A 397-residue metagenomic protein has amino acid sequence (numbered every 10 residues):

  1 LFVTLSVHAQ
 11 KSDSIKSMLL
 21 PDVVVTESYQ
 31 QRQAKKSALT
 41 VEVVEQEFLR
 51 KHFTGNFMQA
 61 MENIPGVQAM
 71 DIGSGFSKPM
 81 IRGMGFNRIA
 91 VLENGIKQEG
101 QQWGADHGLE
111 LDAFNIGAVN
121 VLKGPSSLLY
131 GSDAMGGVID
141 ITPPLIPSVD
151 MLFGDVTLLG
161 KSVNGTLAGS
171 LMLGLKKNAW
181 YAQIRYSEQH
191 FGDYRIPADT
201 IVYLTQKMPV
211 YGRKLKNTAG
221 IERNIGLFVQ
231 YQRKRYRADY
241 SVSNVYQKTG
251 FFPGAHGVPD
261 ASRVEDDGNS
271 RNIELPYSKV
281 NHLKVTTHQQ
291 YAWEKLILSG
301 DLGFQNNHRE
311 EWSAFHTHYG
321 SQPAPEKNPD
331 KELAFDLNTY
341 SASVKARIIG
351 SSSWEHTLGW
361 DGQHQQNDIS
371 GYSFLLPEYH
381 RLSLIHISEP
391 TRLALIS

Functional and structural regions predicted by a protein language model:
Q10-R50: Short, acidic, small-residue-rich periplasmic hinge/interaction motif at the N-terminus of Gram-negative outer-membrane
K11, K216-E222, R235-W293, N306-D336: Flexible loop and strand-edge segments within Gram-negative outer membrane beta-barrel domains
S37-N56, P79-G83, G160: Short, polar/charged loop or turn motifs at beta-strand boundaries
V41, M58-K97, G117: Extracytoplasmic beta-strand/coil segments of soluble accessory domains associated with Gram-negative outer-membrane
I96-K123: Short acidic/polar hinge/loop motifs at secondary-structure boundaries that mediate gating or recognition
G100-Q102, N115-G117, L128-A198, A219-R223: Outer-membrane beta-barrel translocator/receptor signature
N164-H190, Y203-F252, T287, W293 (+1 more regions): Transmembrane beta-barrel wall of Gram-negative outer-membrane proteins
I385-H386, L393-S397: Single conserved hydrophobic/aromatic residue that forms the stacking wall/gate of nucleotide- or nucleobase-binding
